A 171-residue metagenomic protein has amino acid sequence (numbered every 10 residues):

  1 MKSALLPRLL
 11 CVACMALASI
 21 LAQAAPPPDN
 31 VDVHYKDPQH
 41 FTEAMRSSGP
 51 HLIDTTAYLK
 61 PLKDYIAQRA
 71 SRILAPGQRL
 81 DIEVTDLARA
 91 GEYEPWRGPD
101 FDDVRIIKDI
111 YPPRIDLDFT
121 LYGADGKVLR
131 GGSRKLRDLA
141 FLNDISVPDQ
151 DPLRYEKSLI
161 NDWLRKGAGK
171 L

Functional and structural regions predicted by a protein language model:
M1-L10: Bacterial N-terminal signal peptides that target proteins for export
L17-A22: N-terminal signal peptide c-region/cleavage motif recognized by signal peptidases
Q23-V31: Cleaved targeting-peptide boundary
P28, K36-D86: N-terminal segment of the mature soluble domain
S48, L129-D162: Short secondary-structure boundary motifs at beta->alpha junctions and helix caps
L52-P61, D109-I110, Q150-R154: Soluble non-cytosolic domains of exported or imported proteins
R72-L80, T120-R130: A short, structured loop/turn motif at beta-sheet edges
V84-Y122: Surface-exposed short loop/turn segments
